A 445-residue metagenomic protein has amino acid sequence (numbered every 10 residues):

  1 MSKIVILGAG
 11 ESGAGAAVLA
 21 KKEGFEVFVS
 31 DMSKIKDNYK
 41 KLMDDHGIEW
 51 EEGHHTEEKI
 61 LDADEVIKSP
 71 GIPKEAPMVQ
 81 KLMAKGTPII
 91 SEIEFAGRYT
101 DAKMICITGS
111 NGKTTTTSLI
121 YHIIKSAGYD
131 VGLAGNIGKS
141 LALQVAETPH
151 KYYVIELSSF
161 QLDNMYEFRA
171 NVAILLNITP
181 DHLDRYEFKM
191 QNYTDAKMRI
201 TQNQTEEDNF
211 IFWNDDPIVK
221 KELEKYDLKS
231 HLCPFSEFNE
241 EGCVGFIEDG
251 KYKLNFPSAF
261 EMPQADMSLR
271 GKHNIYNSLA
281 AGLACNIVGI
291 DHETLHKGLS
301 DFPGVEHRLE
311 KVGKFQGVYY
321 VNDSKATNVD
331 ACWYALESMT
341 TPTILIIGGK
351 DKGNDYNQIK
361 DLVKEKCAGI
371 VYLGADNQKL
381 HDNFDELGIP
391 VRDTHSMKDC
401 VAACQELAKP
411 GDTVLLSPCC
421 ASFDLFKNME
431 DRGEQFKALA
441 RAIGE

Functional and structural regions predicted by a protein language model:
M1-S91, F95, R270, D382 (+1 more regions): N-terminal leader/targeting and accessory segments in enzymes
K3, G15-E23, D130, M262-A368: Nucleotide phosphate-binding/pyrophosphate-handling subdomain across enzymes that bind or process nucleotide phosphates
E11, P73, N111-T115, I275 (+2 more regions): Residue-level detector of alpha-helix initiation sites
A20, V66, I107, N136 (+11 more regions): Residue-level signal for inorganic ion chemistry
K21-K22, E58-L61, P70-N214, I218-S230 (+2 more regions): Phosphate-binding loop of NTP-binding sites
E26-M32, F210-N214, I346-I347, K366-A375: Short internal beta-strands
Y39-K41, N357-D412: C-terminal helical cap/extension that packs against the catalytic core of soluble nucleotide-cofactor enzymes
E51-H54, I90-E94, D227-I247, H296-S300 (+2 more regions): Beta-strand->loop->alpha-helix junctions that form or flank phosphate-binding loops in nucleotide-handling enzymes
